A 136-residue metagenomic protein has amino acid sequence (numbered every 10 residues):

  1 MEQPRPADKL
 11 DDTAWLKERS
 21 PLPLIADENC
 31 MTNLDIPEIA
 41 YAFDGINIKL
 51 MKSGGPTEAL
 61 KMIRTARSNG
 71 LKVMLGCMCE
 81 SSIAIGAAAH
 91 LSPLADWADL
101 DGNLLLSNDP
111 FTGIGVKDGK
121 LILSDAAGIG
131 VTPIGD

Functional and structural regions predicted by a protein language model:
M1, I39, I48, A66 (+2 more regions): Conserved, mostly hydrophobic/aromatic
M1-D8, L22-T32, D44-G54: Catalytic beta/alpha-barrel core
E2, I25-D27, K72-G76, D99: Structural detector of well-ordered beta-strand residues that form the stable sheet scaffold of enzyme domains
P4-E18, N33-D35, G54-T65, A84: Active-site-adjacent beta->alpha loops and helix N-cap segments on the catalytic face of soluble alpha/beta enzymes
D11, M31-F43, M62-I63, E80-L94: Catalytic cores of alpha/beta
K17-L24, A40-N47, T65-K72, S92-W97: Glycine-enriched alpha-helix->loop->beta-strand junction motifs that scaffold or abut catalytic
E18, L50-K52, A59-M78, G119-A126: P-loop/Walker A phosphate-binding loop and immediately adjacent motor/lid segment at beta-alpha junctions
M78-D136: Flexible C-terminal active-site loop/helix
